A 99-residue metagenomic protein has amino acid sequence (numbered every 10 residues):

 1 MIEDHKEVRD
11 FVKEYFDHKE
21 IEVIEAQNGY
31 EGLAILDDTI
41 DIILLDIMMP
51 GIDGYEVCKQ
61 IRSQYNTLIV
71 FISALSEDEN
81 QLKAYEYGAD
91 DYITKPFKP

Functional and structural regions predicted by a protein language model:
H5-I24, D37: Two-component/phosphorelay signaling modules centered on CheY-like receiver
E7, H18, D78, K98-P99: Conserved two-component signaling phosphotransfer/partner-docking surface
E25-I42: Acidic, metal-coordinating helix/loop segments flanking the phosphotransfer/catalytic sites of two-component signaling
N28, D53-E56: Acidic catalytic/metal-coordinating carboxylates
D37-T39, Q60-T67, Y87: Conserved phosphotransfer cores of two-component systems
D46, S73: Active-site residues of response regulator receiver
P50, E77, K95: The feature encodes the CheY-like receiver
